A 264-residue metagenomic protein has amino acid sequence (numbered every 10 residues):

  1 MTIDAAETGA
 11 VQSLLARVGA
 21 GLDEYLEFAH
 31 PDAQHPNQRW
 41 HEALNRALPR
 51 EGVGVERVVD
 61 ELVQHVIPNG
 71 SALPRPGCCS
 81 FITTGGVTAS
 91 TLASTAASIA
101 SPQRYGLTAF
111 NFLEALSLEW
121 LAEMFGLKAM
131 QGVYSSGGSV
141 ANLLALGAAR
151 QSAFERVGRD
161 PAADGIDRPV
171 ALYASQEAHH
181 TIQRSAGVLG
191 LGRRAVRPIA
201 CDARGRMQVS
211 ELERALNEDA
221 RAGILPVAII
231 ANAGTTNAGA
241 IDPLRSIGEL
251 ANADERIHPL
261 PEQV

Functional and structural regions predicted by a protein language model:
M1-K128: N-terminal entrance/gating region of PLP-dependent enzymes' catalytic architecture
L22, L26, L121-F125, A149-A153 (+2 more regions): A generic secondary-structure signal for well-formed alpha-helical elements
T83-T91, S101-L225, D242-R245, E249: PLP-dependent aspartate aminotransferase-fold enzymes
A145, I229, E262: Pyridoxal 5′-phosphate
E177, G234-T236, V264: Active-site beta-loop-alpha junctions enriched in small/polar residues
G223-N237: Short acidic, glycine-rich surface-loop motifs adjacent to enzyme active sites
I241-V264: Catalytic PLP-binding core of fold-type I/II PLP enzymes
